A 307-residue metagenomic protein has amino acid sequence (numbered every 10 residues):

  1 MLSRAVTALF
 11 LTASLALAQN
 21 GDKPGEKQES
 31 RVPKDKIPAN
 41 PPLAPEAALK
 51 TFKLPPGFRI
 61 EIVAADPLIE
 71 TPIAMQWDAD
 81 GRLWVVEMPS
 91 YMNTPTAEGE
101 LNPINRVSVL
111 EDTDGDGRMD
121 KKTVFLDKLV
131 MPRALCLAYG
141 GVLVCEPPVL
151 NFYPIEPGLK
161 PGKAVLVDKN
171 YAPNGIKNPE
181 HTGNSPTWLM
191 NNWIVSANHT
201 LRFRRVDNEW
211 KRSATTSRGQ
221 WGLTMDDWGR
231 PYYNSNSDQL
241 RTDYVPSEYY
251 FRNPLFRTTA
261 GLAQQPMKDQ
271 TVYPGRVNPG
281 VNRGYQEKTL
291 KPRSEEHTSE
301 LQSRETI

Functional and structural regions predicted by a protein language model:
M1, T306-I307: Residue positions that mark polypeptide boundaries
M1-R4, Y249: Positively charged n-region of N-terminal signal peptides that target proteins for export
R4-A16: Bacterial N-terminal signal peptides
Q19-S299, R304-E305: Beta-propeller domains with acidic blade repeats across secreted/periplasmic ectodomains and cytosolic WD/CNH propellers
